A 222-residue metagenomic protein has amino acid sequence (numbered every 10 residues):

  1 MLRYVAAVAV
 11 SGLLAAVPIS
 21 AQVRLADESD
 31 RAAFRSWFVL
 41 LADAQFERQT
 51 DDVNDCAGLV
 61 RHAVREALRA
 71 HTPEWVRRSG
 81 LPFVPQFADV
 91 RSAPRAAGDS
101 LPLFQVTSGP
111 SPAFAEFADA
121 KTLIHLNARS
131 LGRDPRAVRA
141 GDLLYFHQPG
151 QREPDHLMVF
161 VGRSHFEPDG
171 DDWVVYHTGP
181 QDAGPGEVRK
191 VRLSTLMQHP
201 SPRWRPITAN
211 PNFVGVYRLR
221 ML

Functional and structural regions predicted by a protein language model:
M1-Y4: Positively charged n-region of N-terminal signal peptides that target proteins for export
A6-A16: Bacterial N-terminal signal peptides
V17-A115: N-terminal capping segments
V84-D182: ...with weaker cross-activation on analogous glycine-rich loops/strands in unrelated enzymes
D171-L222: Low-complexity, Gly/Ser/Thr/Pro-rich intrinsically disordered linker/tail segments
